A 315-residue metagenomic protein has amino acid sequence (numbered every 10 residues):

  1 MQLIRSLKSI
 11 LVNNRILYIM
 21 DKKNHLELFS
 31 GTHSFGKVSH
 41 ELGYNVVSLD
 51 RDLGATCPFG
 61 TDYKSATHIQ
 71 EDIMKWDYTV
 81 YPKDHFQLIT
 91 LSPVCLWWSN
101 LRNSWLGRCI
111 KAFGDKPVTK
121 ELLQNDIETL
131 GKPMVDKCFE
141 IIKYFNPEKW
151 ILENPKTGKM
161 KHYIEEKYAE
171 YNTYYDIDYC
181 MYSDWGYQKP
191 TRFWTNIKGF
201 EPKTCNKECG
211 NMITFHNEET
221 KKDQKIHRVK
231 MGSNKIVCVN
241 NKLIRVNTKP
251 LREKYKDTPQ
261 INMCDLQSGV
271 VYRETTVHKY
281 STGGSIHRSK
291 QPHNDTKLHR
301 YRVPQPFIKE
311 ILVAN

Functional and structural regions predicted by a protein language model:
M1-I19: N-terminal amphipathic/basic-hydrophobic helices that include classical n-h-c signal peptides and signal-anchor
N13-N315: Conserved active-site and SAM-binding loop architecture of S-adenosyl-L-methionine-dependent nucleic-acid
